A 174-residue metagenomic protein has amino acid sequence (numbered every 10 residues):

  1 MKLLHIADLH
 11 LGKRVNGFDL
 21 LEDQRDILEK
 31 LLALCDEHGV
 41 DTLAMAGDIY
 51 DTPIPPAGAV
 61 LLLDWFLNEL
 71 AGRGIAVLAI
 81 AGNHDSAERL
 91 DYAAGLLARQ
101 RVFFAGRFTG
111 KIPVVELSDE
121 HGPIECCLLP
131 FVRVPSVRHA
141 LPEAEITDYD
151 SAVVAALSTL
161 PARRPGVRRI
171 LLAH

Functional and structural regions predicted by a protein language model:
M1, D41, I75, G122 (+1 more regions): Short coil/turn segments at beta-strand junctions that form active-site/ligand-binding loops
M1-L4, A33-C35, I80-A87, C127: Short low-complexity stretches enriched in small and charged residues
M1-N68, G72: N-terminal active-site segment of His-dependent metallophosphoesterases
I6-A7, T42-D48, A76-N83, F103-F108 (+1 more regions): Active-site neighborhood of phospho(di)ester-bond hydrolases with catalytic His/Asp-centered motifs
R14-G17, Y50, A76-V77, L96-V102 (+1 more regions): N-terminal start-of-chain detector that recognizes signal peptides and the immediate post-cleavage beginning
T42, A59-N83, R89, L96-R99: Glycine-rich, N-terminal phosphate-binding loop and its surrounding beta-alpha-beta segment
P55, H84-H174: His/Asp/Glu-rich metal-coordinating catalytic cores of metallo-dependent phosphodiesterases/hydrolases acting on
